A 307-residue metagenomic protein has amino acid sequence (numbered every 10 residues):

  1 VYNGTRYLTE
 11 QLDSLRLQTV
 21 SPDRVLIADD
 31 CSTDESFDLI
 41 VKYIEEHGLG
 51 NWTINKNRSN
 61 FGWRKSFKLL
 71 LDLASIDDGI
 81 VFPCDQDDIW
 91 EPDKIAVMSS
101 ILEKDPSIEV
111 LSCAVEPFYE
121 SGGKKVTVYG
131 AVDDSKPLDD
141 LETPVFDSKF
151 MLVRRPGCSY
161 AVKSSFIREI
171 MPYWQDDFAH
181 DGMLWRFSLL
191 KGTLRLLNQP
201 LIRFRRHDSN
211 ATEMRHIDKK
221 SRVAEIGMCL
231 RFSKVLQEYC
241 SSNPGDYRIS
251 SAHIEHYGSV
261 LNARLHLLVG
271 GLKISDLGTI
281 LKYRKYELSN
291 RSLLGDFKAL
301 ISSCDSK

Functional and structural regions predicted by a protein language model:
V1-I217, I301: Nucleotide-sugar donor-binding/catalytic module of glycosyltransferases that assemble extracellular/cell-envelope
D147-M151, P156, M171, D177-A179 (+4 more regions): C-terminal subregions of glycosyltransferases and related glycan-biosynthesis enzymes
